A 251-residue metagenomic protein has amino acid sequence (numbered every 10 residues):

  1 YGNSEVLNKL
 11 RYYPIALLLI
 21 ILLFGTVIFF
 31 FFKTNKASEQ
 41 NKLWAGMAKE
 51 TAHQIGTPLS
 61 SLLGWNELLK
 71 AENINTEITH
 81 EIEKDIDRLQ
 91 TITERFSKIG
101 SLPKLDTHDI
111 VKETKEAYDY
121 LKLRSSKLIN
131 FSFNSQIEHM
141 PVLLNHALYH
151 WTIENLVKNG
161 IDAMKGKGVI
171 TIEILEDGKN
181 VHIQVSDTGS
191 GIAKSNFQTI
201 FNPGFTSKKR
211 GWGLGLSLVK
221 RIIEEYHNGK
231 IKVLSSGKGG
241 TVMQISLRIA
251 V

Functional and structural regions predicted by a protein language model:
A48, G215, V219: Short alpha-helical Gxxx[C/S/T] motif in the catalytic ATP-binding
T79-L128: Conserved DHp (HisKA) dimerization/phosphotransfer helix of two-component histidine kinases, i.e., the long coiled-coil
N130-M140, L175: Conserved catalytic submotifs in the C-terminal HATPase_c
K167-K179: Short beta-strand/loop element within the Bergerat-fold HATPase_c
D187: Acidic ATP/Mg2+-coordinating residue in the GHKL
I192-P203: Short conserved segment of the HATPase_c
I223-E224: Detector for a conserved hydrophobic position within an alpha-helical segment of the HATPase_c
H227-L234: Glycine-rich ATP-binding loops of the HATPase_c
